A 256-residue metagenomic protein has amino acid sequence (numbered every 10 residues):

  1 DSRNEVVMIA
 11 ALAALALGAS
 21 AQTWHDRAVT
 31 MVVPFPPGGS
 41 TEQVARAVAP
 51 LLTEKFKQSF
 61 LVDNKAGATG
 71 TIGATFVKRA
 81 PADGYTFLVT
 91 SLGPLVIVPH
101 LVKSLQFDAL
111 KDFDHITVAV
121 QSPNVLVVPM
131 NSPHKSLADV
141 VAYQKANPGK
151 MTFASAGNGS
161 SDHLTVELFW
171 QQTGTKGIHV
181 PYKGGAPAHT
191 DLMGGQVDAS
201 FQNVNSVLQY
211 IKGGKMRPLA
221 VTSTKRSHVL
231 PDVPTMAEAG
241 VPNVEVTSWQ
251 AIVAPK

Functional and structural regions predicted by a protein language model:
D1-D26, A138: Short, low-complexity disordered leader/linker segments with a strong preference for bacterial N-terminal type II
A21-D112, G149-K150, N158, T173-N203 (+1 more regions): N-terminal (or domain-start) structured segment
T71, V127, F201, L230 (+1 more regions): Short aromatic/basic micro-patch
R79-Y85, L92, H100-P187, M236-E238 (+1 more regions): Hinge/capping helix and adjacent helix->loop/strand transition within the periplasmic-binding protein
Q121, K135, V207-K256: C-terminal lobe and pocket-closing loops of periplasmic/extracytoplasmic Venus-flytrap solute-binding proteins
